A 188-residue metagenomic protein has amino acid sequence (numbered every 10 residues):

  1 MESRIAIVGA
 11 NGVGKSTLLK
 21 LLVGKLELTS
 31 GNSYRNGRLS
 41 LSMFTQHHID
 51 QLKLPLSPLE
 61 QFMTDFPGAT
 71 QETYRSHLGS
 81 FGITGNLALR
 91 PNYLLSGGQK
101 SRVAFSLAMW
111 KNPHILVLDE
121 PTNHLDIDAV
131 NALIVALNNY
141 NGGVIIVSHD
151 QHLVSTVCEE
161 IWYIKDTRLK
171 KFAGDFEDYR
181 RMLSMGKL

Functional and structural regions predicted by a protein language model:
M1-L188: ABC ATP-binding cassette signature C-motif
